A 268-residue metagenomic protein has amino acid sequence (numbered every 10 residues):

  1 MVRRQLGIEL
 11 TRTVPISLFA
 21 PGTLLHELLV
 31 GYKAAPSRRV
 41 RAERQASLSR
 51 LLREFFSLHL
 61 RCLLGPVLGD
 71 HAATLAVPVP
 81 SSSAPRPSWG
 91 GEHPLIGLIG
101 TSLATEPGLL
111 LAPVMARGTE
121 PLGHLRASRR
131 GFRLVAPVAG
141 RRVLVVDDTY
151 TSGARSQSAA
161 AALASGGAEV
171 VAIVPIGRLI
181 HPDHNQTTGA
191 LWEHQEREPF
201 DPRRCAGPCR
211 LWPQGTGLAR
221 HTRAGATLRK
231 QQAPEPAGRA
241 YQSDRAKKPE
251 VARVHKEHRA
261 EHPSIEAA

Functional and structural regions predicted by a protein language model:
M1-T74, S83-P85, E106-R142, L179-H181: Active-site-facing substrate-recognition patch
I8-T11, G100-L110, A164-A172: Structural alpha-beta junctions
R41-A42, A84-E92, P182-L191: Short, flexible/disordered intra-domain loops and linkers
P87-P107: Substrate-recognition/cap helix-loop segment adjacent to the acidic, metal-dependent catalytic center of Asp-based
P113, V145, A172-I173: Structural beta-sheet core signal
V145-A159: A phosphate-binding catalytic loop at a beta-strand-loop-alpha-helix junction that coordinates phosphoryl groups
Q157-A268: PRPP-dependent phosphoribosyltransferase catalytic core
